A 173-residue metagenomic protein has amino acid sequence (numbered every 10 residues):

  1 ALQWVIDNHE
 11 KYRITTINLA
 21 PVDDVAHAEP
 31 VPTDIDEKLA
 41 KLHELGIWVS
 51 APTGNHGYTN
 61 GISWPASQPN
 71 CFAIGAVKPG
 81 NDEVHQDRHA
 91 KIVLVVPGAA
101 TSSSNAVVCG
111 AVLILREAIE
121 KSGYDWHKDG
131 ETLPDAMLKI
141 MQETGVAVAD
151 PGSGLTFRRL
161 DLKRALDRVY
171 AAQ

Functional and structural regions predicted by a protein language model:
A1-Q68, A99-V107, P151-G154: Substrate-binding/access-modulating region of protease and related hydrolase catalytic domains
D7, V96-R158: Hydrolase catalytic cores
T15, F72, D161: Conserved acidic residues
V22, A76-P79, G145: Flexible loop residues that form catalytic and substrate-binding hotspots at small-molecule/glycan-binding clefts
D34, A66, Q86, D129 (+2 more regions): Short acidic-hydrophobic sequence patches enriched in Asp/Glu that either
K38-K41, A136, I140, A165-R168: Charge-rich, solvent-exposed alpha-helical interaction surfaces
I47, G61-S122: Extracellular S/T/G-rich loop segment that most often corresponds to the catalytic His/Ser-adjacent loop
A149-Q173: Caspase-like cysteine protease fold
